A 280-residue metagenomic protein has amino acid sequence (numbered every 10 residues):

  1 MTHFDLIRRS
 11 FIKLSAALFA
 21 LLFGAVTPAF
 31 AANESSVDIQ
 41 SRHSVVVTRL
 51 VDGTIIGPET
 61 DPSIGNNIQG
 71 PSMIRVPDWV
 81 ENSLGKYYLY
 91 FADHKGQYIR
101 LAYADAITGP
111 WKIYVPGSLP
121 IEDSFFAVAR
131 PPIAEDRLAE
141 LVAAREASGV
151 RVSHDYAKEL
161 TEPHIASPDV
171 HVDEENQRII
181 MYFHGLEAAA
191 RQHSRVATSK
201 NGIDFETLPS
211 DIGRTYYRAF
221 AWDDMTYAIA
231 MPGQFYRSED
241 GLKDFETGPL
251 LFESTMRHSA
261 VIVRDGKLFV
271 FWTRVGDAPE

Functional and structural regions predicted by a protein language model:
M1-L6, A17-F23: N-terminal secretory signal peptides
I7, A25-S36: C-terminal segment of N-terminal export signals and the immediately downstream linker at the start of the mature
R8-I12: N-terminal export leaders
A31-S167, H171-E280: Beta-rich carbohydrate-recognition and catalytic domains
